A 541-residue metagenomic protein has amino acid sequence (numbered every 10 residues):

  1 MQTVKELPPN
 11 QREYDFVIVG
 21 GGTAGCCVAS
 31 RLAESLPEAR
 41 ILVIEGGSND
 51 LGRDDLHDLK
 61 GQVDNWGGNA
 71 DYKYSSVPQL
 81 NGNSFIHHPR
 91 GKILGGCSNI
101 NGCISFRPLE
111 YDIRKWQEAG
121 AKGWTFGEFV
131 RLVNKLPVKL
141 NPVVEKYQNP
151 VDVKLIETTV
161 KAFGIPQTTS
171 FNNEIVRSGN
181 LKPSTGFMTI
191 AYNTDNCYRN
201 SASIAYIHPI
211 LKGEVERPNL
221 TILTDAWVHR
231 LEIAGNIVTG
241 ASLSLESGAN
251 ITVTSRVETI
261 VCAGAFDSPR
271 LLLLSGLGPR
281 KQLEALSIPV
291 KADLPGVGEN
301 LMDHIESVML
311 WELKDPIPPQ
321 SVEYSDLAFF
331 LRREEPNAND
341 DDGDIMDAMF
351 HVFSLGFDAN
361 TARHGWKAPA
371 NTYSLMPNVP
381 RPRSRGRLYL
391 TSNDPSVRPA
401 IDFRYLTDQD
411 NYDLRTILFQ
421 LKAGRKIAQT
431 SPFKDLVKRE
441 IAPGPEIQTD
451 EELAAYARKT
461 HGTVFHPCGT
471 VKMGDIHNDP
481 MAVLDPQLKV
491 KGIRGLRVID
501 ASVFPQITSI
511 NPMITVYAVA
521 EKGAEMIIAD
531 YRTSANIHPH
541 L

Functional and structural regions predicted by a protein language model:
M1-F16, M526-H540: Extreme N-terminal leader/targeting segments of oxidoreductases
Q2-L132, P289-G296, D303-L313, Y324-S325: N-terminal glycine-rich phosphate/pyrophosphate-binding loop and immediately adjacent elements
R12-Y14, G248-E258, C262: Core beta-strand elements of the Rossmann-like FAD/NAD(P) dinucleotide-binding domain in flavoenzyme oxidoreductases
G22-T23, G46-N49, W227, V257-E258 (+4 more regions): Glycine-/small-residue-rich beta->alpha transition segments that form the dinucleotide
E38, E216-N219, P269, L273 (+7 more regions): Mid-to-C-terminal "cap/lid" subdomains and adjacent gly/pro-rich loops that border and regulate access to redox
G102, D112, Q117-R230, A234 (+3 more regions): Conserved redox-cofactor binding core of oxidoreductases
L223-T224, H229-A234, P432-I507, Y517 (+1 more regions): A glycine-rich dinucleotide-binding beta-alpha-beta segment and adjacent secondary-structure elements that constitute
I507-E525: A conserved FAD-binding loop/helix module that cradles the flavin
